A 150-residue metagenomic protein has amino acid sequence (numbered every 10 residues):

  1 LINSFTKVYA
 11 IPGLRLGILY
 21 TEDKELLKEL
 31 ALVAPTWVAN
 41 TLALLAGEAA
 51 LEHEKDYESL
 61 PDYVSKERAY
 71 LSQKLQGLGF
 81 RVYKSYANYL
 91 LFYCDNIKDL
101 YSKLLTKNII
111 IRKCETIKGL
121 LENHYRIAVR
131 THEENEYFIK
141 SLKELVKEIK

Functional and structural regions predicted by a protein language model:
L1-Q76, F80-Y83: PLP-dependent aminotransferase class I/II
L14-R15, Y86-N88, L121-Y125: Short amphipathic alpha-helical segments
Y20, L91-Y93, A128-R130: Short hydrophobic/aromatic beta-strand micro-patches that form the beta-sheet surface supporting nucleotide- or nucleic
L30, L100-K103, F138-S141: Hydrophobic side chains in well-ordered alpha-helices
S65, A69, K74-K107: Conserved PLP-binding catalytic core of the aspartate aminotransferase-like
T106-K107, T116-K150: PLP-dependent enzyme catalytic core of the Aspartate aminotransferase-like
R112: Active-site catalytic microenvironments in core metabolic enzymes, especially phosphate/sugar-handling
